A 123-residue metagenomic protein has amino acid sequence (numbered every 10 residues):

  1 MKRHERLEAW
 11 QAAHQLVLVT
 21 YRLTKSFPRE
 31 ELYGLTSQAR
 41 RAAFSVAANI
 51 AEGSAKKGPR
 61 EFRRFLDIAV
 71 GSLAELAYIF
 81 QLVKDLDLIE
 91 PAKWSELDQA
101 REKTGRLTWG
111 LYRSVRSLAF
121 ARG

Functional and structural regions predicted by a protein language model:
M1-G123: Short, C-terminally biased terminal segments at protein or domain edges
